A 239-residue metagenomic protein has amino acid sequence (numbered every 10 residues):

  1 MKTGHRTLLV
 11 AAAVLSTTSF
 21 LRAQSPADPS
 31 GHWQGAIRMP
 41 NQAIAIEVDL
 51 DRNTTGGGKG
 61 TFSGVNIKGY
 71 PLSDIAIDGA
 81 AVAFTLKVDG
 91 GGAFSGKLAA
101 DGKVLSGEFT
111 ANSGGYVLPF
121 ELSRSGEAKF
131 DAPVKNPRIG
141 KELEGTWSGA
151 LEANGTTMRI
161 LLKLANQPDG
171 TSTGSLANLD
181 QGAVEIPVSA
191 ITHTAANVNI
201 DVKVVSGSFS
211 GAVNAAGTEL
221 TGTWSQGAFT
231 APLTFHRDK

Functional and structural regions predicted by a protein language model:
M1-L9: Bacterial N-terminal signal peptides that target proteins for export
K2-T3, T18-L21, G126-D131: N-terminal targeting/docking segments
R6-T7, A23-S25, N53, S125 (+1 more regions): Positively charged, low-complexity intrinsically disordered regions
L9-S19: Bacterial N-terminal signal peptides
Q24-A100, S106-N112, Y116, D131-A215 (+1 more regions): Central antiparallel beta-sheet cores of small beta-barrel/beta-sandwich binding domains
E121-G140, H236-K239: Intrinsically disordered, low-complexity Ser/Thr-rich linker and spacer segments in cell-wall-related proteins
